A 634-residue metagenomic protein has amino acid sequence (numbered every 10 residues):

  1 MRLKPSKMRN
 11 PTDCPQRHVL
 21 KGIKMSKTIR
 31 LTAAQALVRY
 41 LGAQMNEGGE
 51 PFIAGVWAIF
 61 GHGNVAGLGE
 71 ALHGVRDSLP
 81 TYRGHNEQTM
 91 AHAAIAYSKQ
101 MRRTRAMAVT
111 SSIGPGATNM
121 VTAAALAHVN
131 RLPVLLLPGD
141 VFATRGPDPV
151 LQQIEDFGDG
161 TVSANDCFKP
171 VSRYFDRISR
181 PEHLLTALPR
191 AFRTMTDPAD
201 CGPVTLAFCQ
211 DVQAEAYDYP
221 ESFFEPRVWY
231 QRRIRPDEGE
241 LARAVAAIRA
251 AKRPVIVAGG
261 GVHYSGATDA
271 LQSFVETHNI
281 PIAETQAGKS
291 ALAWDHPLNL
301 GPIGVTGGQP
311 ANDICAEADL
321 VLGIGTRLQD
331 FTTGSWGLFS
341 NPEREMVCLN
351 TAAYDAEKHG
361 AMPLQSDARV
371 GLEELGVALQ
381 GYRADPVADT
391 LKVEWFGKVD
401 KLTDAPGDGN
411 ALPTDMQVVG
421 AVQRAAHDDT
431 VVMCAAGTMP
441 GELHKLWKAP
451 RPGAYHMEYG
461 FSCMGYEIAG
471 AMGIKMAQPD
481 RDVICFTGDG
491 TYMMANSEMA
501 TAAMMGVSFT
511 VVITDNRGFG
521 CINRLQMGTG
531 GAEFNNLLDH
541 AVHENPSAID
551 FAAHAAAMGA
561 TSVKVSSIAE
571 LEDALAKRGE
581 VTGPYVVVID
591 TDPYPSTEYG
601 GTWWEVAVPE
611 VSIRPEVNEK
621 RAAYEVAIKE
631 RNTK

Functional and structural regions predicted by a protein language model:
S26-R383, A425-D428, S508-V511, G531 (+2 more regions): N-terminal alpha/beta PP-like core and its mobile active-site loop of ThDP/TPP-dependent enzymes
V56-L68, L72, W395-A469, I474: Active-site diphosphate/adenylate-binding microenvironment
R145-G158, A356-E357, Q365, L372-E373 (+2 more regions): Thiamine diphosphate
S179-E182, P220, E343, V347-A436 (+3 more regions): Phosphate/pyrophosphate-binding active-site segments
A207-V212, G437-P440, D592: A glycine-rich phosphate-binding loop feature that marks nucleotide/adenosyl-phosphate handling sites
